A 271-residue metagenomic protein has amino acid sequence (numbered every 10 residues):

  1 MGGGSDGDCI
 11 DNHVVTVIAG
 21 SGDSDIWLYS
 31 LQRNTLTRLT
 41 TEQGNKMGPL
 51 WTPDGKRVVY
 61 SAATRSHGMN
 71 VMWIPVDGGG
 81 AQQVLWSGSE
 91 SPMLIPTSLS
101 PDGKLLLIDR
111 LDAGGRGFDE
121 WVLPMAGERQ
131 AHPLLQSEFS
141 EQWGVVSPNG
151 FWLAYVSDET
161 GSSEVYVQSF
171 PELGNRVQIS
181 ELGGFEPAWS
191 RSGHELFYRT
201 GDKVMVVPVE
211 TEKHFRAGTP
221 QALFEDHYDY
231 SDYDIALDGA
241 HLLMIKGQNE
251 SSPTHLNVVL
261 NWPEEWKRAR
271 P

Functional and structural regions predicted by a protein language model:
M1-I18, Q43-A63, G88-L111, L134 (+3 more regions): Conserved beta-propeller blade repeats
I18-R38, M47-G48, D54-R57, S61-W86 (+7 more regions): Beta-propeller blade-edge and WD-like acidic-aromatic loop motif
